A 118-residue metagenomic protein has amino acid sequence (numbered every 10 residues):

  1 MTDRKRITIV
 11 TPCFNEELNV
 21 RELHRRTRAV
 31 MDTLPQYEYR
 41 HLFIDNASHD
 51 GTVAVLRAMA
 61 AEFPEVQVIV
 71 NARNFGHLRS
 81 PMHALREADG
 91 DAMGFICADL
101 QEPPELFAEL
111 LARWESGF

Functional and structural regions predicted by a protein language model:
M1-F118: Structured catalytic core of nucleotide-sugar glycosyltransferases
